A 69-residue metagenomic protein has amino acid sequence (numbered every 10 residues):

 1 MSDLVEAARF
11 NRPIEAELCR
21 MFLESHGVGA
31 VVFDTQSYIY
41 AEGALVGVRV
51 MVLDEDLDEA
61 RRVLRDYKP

Functional and structural regions predicted by a protein language model:
M1-P69: Acidic/polar low-complexity segments and flexible, solvent-exposed patches
